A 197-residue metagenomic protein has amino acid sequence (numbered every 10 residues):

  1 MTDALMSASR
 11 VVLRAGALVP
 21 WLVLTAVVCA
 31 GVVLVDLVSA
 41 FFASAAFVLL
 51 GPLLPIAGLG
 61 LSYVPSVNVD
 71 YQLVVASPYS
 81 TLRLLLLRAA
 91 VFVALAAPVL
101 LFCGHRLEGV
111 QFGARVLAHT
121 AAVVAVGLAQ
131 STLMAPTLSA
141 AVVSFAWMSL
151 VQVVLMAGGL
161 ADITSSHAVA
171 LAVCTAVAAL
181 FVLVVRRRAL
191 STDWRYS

Functional and structural regions predicted by a protein language model:
M1-S44, T132, L171-S197: Hydrophobic alpha-helical transmembrane segments
V28-A30, P55-G58, S80: Short, mixed-charge, low-aromatic patches
C29-V33, F145-M156: Aromatic-anchored segments of alpha-helical transmembrane domains
A40-N68, L86-Q152: Secretory targeting signals
V48, H167-A170: Juxtamembrane helix-entry segments on the extracytoplasmic side of multipass membrane proteins
V75-T81: Short helix-to-coil transition segments within interhelical loops that connect adjacent transmembrane helices
M156-A168: Extracellular/periplasmic helix-loop-helix junctions in multi-pass membrane proteins
